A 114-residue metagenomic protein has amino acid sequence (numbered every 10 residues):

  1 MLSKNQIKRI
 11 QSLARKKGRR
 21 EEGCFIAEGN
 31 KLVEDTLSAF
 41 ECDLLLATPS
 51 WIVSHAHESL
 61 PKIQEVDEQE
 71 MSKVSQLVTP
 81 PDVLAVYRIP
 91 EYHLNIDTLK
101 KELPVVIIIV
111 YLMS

Functional and structural regions predicted by a protein language model:
M1-V53: Boundary-proximal intrinsically disordered activation/regulatory segments immediately upstream of a helical core
K16-K17, C24, V74-L77, N95-L99: Short secondary-structure boundary/capping segments
R20, L37-F40, A56-S59, V78 (+1 more regions): Flexible, charged surface loops at secondary-structure boundaries
G23-C24, D43-L45, D82-A85, L103-I107: Structural motif
S38, I96-S114: RNA substrate-binding interface of SAM-dependent RNA methyltransferases
A47, Q64-E65, I108: Structural signal for conserved beta-strand scaffold positions within catalytic alpha/beta enzyme cores
S50, R88-Y92, Y111: Short loop segments at secondary-structure junctions
H55, L60-Y92: Glycine/small-residue-rich loop that forms an oxyanion/phosphate-binding "nest" at active or ligand-binding sites
